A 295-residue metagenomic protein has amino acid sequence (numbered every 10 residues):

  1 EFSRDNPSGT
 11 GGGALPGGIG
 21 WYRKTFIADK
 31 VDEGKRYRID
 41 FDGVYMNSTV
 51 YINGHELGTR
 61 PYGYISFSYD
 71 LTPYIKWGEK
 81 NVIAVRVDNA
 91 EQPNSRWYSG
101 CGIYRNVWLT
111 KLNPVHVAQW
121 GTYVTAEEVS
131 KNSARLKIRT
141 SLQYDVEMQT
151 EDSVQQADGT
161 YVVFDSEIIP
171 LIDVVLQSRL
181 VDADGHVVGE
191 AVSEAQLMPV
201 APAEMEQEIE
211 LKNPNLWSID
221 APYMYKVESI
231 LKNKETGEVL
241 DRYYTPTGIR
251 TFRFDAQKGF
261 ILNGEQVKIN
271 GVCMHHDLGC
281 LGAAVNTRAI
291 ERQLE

Functional and structural regions predicted by a protein language model:
N6-G12, Y22-T25, S66-L71, Q119-E128 (+5 more regions): Short structured motifs
G12-Y123, D145, A183: Accessory beta-strand-rich segments of carbohydrate-active enzymes
A14-W21, E33-K35, L211, D220-Y223 (+2 more regions): Aromatic- and glycine-enriched glycan-recognition loops and surfaces that form the carbohydrate-binding subsites
K35-Y37, N132-T140: Structural beta-strand segments of beta-rich domains
E56, D70, V115-H116, Y161 (+4 more regions): Short, solvent-exposed loop/turn motifs
L57-S66, A195-P199, E235, M274-D277: A short acidic/small-residue loop/turn micro-motif
K76-G78, R139-D152, Y161-D255: Extended acidic/polar, glycine-enriched regions that form or flank non-catalytic beta-rich accessory modules
T122, V227-E295: N-terminal carbohydrate-binding accessory modules
